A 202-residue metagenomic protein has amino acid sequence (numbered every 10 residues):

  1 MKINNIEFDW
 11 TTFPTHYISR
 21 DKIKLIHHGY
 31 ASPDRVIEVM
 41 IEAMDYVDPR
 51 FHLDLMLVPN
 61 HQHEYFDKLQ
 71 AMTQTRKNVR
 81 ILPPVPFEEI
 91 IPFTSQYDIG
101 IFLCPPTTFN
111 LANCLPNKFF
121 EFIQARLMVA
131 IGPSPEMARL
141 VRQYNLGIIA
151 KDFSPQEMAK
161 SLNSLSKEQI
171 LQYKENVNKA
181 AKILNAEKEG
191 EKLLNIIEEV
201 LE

Functional and structural regions predicted by a protein language model:
M1-F13, N60: Short beta-strand->alpha-helix junction loop in the catalytic core of nucleotide-activated group-transfer enzymes
E7, P14-M44, D54, L193: Conserved donor-binding/catalytic core segment of Leloir-type glycosyltransferases
K22, L57, F66-T94: Nucleotide-activated donor-binding/catalytic signature segment of Leloir-type glycosyltransferases, i.e., the conserved
Y30-I37, Q62, I183, E187: A short, basic/aromatic alpha-helical/loop segment that forms part of the nucleotidyl-sugar donor-binding site
R35, E88-F93, G100-F120, A130-R139: Nucleotide-sugar-dependent
D98, R126: A short alpha->beta transition loop at the rim of the catalytic pocket in nucleotide-sugar-dependent
A138-S161: Change "using UDP/GDP/dTDP sugars" to "using nucleotide sugars
F153-M158, Q169-E199: A charged, aromatic-enriched C-terminal amphipathic alpha-helix characteristic of glycosyltransferases across folds
